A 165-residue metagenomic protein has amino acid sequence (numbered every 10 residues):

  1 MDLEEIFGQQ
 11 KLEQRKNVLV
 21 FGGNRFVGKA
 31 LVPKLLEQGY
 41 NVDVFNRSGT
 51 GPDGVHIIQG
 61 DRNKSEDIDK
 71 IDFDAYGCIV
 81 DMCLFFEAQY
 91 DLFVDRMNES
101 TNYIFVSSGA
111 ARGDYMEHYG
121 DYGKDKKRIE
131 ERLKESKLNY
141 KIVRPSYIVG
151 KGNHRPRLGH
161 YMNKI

Functional and structural regions predicted by a protein language model:
D2-K16: A short, basic/flexible loop-to-alpha-helix module at the beginning of a structural domain
K16-Y40: N-terminal Rossmann NAD(P)H-binding glycine-rich loop of SDR-like oxidoreductase domains
N17, G77-C78, N102: Structural motif
F45-G49, R62: N-terminal Rossmann-fold cofactor-binding loop
S48-V55, I71: Short loop/helix-cap segments at secondary-structure boundaries that form the rim of catalytic
Q59-D81, F85-D91: Conserved Rossmann-fold cofactor-binding substructure of NAD(P)-dependent oxidoreductases
Y90-R144: Conserved Rossmann-fold NAD(P)-dependent oxidoreductase catalytic core, especially the SDR/UDP-sugar
S146-I165: NAD(P)-dependent short-chain dehydrogenase/reductase
